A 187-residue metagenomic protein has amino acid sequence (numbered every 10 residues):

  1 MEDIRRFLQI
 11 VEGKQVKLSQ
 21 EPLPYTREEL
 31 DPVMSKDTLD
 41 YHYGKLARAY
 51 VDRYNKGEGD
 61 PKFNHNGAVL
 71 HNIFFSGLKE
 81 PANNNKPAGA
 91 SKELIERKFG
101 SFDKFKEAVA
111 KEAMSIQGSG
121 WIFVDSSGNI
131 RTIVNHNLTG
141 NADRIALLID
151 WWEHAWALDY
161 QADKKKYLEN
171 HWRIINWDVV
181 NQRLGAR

Functional and structural regions predicted by a protein language model:
M1-L18: Charge-dense, intrinsically disordered terminal/linker segments
G13-R187: Feature for soluble, non-membrane regions of globular proteins
